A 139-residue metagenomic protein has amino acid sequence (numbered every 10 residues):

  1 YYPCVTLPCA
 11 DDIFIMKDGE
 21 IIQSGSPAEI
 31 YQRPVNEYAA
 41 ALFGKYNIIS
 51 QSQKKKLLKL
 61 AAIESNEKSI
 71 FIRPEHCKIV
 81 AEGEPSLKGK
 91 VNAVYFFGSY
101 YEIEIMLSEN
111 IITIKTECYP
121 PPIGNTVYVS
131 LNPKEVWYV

Functional and structural regions predicted by a protein language model:
Y1-Y2: H-loop/switch region of ABC-family ATPase nucleotide-binding domains
T6-P8: A short, surface-exposed alpha-helical micro-motif characterized by mixed small hydrophobic and charged/polar residues
D12, S24-G25, R33: Short, glycine/charged-rich "phosphate-handling" switch motifs in NTP-dependent and phosphotransfer domains
S26, Y38, S52, K88-N92: Residues located in well-ordered beta-strands
A28-Q32, A40-A41: Short acidic-hydrophobic catalytic motif
Y46, K56-V139: Non-catalytic connector elements of ABC transporters
